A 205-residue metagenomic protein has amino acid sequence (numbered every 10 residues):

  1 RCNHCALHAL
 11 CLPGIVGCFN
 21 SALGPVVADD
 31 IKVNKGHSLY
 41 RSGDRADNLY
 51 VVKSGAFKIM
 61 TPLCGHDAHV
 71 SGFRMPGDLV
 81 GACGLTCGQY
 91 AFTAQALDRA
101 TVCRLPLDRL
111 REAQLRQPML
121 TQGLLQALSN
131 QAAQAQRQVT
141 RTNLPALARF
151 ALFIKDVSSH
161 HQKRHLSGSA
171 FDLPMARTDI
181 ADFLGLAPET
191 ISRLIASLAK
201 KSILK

Functional and structural regions predicted by a protein language model:
R1-K35, L79-V80, G84-T86: Cyclic nucleotide-binding regulatory module and flanking cytosolic helices
S21-A22, H37-R99: Cyclic nucleotide-binding regulatory domains
D30, L49, F73, R104 (+1 more regions): Short aromatic/basic micro-patch
V70-Q136: Cyclic-nucleotide recognition modules
L115-A187: Polybasic "coupling" helices that flank or enter modular domains
S197-L198: Basic amphipathic alpha-helical segments that dock to polyanions
S202: Glycine-centered, phosphate/nucleic-acid-interacting loop/turn motifs that mediate DNA/RNA or nucleotide
